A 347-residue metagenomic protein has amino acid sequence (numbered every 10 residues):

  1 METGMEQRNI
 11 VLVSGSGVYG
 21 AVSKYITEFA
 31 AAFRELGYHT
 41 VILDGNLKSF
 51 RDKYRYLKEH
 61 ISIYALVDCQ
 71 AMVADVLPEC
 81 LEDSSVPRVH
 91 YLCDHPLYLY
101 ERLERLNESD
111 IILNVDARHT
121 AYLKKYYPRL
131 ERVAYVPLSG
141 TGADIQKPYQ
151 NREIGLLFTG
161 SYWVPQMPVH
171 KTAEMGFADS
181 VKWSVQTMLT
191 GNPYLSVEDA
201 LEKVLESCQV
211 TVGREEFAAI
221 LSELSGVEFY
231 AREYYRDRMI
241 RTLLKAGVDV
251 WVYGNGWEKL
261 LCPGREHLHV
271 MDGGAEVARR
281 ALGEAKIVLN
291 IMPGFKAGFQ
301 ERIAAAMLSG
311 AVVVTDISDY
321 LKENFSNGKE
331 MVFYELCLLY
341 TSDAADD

Functional and structural regions predicted by a protein language model:
E6, V13-Y25, Y127, E131-K296 (+1 more regions): Nucleotide-sugar donor-binding catalytic core of glycosyltransferases
V11-S16, G20-P128, T141-Q146, V270-M271 (+4 more regions): Extended catalytic core of nucleotide-activated donor transferases of GT-like folds
I42-D44, Y135, V252, F333: A structural preference for short, hydrophobic beta-strand core positions in alpha/beta folds
V86, I287, S309-V313: Structural loop-to-beta junction motif characteristic of Rossmann-like glycosyltransferase folds
R279, E301-L308, K322: Short alpha-helical segment that forms part of, or immediately flanks, the ligand-binding pocket in carbohydrate-active
M331-C337: Conserved acidic donor-binding segment of nucleotide-sugar-dependent glycosyltransferases
Y340-D347: Conserved small/polar residues in nucleotide/adenosyl-binding loops
